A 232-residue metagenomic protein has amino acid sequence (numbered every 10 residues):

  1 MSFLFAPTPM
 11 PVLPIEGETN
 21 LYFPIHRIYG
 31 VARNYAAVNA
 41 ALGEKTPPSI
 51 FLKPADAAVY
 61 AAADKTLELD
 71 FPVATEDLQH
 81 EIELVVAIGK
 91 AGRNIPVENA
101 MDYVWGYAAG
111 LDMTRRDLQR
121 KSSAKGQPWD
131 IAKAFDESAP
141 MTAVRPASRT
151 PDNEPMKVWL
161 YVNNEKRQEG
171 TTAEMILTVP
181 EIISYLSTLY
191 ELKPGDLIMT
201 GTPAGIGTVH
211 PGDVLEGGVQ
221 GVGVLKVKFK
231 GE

Functional and structural regions predicted by a protein language model:
S2-N99, Y103-V104: Extended, compositionally biased flexible segments
S2-Y22, N34, V38-E44, A62 (+3 more regions): Catalytic-pocket segment enriched in acidic/His residues
